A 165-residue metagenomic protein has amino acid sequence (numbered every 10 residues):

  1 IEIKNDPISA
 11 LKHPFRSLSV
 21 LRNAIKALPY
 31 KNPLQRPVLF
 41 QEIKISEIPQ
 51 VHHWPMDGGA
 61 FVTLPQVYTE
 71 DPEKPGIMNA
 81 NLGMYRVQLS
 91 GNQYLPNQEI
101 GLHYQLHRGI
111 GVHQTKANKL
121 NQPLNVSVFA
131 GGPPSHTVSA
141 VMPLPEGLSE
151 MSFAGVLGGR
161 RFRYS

Functional and structural regions predicted by a protein language model:
I1-S165: Extended, highly charged
